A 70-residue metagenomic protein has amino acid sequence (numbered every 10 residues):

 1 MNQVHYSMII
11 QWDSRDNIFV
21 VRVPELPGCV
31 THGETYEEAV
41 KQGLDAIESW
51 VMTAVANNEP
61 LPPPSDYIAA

Functional and structural regions predicted by a protein language model:
M1-I9, K41-A70: Short, charged, surface-exposed hinge/linker loops at domain edges that act as mobile lids or interdomain connectors
Q11-L26: Short aromatic-glycine-(Arg/Gly/Cys) micro-motifs in beta-strand/loop hairpins
E25-G28, P63: Hydrophobic residues in alpha-helical membrane-spanning segments
P27-E38: A short, exposed loop/beta-hairpin motif centered on an aromatic-Gly-Thr core
